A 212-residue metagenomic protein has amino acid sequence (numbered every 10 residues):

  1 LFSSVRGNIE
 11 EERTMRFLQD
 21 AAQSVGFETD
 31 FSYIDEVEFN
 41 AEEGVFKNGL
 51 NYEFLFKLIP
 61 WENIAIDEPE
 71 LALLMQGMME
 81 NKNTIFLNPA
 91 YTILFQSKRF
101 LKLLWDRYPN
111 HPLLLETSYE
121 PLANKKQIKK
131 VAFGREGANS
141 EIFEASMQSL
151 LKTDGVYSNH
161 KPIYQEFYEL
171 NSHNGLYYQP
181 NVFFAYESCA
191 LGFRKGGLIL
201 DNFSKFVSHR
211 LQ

Functional and structural regions predicted by a protein language model:
L1-Q212: Domain-scale recognition of functional cores that engage charged ligands
